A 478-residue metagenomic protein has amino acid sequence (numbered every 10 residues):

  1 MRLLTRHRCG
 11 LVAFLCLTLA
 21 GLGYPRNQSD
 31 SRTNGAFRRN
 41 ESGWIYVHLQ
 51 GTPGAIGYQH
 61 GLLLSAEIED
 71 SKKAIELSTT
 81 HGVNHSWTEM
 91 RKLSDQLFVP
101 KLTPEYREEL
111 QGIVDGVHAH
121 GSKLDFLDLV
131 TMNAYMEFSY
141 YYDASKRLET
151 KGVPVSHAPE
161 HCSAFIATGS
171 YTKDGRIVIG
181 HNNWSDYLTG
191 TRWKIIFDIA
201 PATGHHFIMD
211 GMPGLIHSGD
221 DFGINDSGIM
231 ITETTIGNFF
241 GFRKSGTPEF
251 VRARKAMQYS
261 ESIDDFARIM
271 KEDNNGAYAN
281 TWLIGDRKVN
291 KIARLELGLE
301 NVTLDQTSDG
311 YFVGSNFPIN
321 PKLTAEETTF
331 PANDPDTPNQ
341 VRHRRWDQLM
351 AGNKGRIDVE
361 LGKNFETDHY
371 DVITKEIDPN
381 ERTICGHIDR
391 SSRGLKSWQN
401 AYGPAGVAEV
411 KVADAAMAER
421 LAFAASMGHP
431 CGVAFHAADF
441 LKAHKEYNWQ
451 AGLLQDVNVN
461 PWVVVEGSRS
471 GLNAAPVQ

Functional and structural regions predicted by a protein language model:
M1-L11: Bacterial N-terminal signal peptides that target proteins for export
T5, C16-T18, D30: N-terminal start and proteolytic maturation junction detector
G10-A20: Bacterial N-terminal signal peptides
L22-D264, K271-G276, L283-Q306, S315 (+1 more regions): N-terminal mature-domain region immediately after signal-peptide cleavage in secreted/organellar precursors
G310, I319-T328: Domain-length cofactor-binding catalytic modules of enzymes
